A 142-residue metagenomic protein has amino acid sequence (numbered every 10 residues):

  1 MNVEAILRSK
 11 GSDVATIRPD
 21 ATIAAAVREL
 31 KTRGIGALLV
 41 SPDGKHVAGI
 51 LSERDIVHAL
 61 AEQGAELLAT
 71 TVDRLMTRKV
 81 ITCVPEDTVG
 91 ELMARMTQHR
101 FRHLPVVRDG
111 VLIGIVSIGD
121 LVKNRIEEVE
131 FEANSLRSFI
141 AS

Functional and structural regions predicted by a protein language model:
M1-S12, S52-I81, E86-T97, I118-S142: Tandem CBS (Bateman) regulatory domains
V3-I17, V40-V47: Short, charged helix-to-loop "capping" segments that act as catalytic/coupling loops
I17-G34, V40-P42, T82-R100, V107: The conserved cystathionine-beta-synthase
D20, L38, A48, E53-R54 (+3 more regions): A short, glycine- and basic residue-enriched loop/turn that sits immediately adjacent to a domain's principal
R28, G49, D73, G114-I115: Residues that recognize and position ribonucleotide moieties
V47-A48, V57, V107, L112-I113: Short hydrophobic beta-strand segments in globular cytosolic domains
R102, R108, L112, G119: C-terminal binding/interaction regions
